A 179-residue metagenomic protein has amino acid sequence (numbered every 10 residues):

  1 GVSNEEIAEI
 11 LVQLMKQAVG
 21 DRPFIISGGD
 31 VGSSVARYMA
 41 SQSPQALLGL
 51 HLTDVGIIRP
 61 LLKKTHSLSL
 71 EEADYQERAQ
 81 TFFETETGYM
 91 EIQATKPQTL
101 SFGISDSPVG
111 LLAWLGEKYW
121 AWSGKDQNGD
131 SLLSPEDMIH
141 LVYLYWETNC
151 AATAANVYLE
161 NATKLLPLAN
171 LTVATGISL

Functional and structural regions predicted by a protein language model:
V2-A18: Alpha/beta-hydrolase active-site loop
E5-E9, I25, G29, S33 (+7 more regions): Conserved structured core elements
I7, T65-P97, P167-N170: The feature captures the conserved acid-bearing segment of alpha/beta-hydrolase catalytic domains
V12-Q13, R22-I26, A46-H51, F102 (+2 more regions): Beta-sheet entry/capping signal
Q13-Q17, Y38, W114: Residue-level signal for well-ordered alpha-helical scaffold segments within enzymatic catalytic domains
M15-K16, A40, K164-L168: Short, flexible, glycine/charge-rich loop motifs used to bind or transfer phosphoryl groups or to couple energy/partner
A18-R78: Conserved hydrolase catalytic core segment
Q93-L179: C-terminal subdomain of alpha/beta-hydrolase-fold enzymes, centered on the catalytic histidine and its supporting
